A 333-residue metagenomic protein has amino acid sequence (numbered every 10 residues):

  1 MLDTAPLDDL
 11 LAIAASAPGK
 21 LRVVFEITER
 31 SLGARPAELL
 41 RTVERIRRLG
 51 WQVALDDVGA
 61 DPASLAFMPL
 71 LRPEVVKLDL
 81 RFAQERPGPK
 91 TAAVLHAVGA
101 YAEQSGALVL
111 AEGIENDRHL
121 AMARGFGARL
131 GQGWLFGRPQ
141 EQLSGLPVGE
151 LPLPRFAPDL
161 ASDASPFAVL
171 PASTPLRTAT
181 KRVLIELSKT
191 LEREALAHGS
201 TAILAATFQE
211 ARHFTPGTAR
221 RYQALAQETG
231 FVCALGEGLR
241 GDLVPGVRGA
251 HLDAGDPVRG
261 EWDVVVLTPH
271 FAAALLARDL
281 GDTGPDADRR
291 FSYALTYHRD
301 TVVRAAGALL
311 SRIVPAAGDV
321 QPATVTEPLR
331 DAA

Functional and structural regions predicted by a protein language model:
M1-E38: Catalytic core of bacterial c-di-GMP phosphodiesterases, primarily the EAL and HD-GYP domains, capturing alpha-helical
M1-T4, R30-A34, R81-E85, T207-P216 (+1 more regions): Short acidic, S/G/P-rich loop/turn micro-motifs used as interaction or catalytic elements
P6-L11, E38-R41, K90-H96, R220: Charged helix-capping and loop-helix junction motifs
A14-A15, L40-G50, H96-E103, A226: Surface-exposed amphipathic alpha-helices with a cationic face
A17-K20, L70, G125-A128, H198 (+1 more regions): Alpha-helix termination/capping residues and helix-transition junctions
R22-F25, W51-L55, V75-V76, G106-V109 (+3 more regions): Hydrophobic beta-strand segments of well-ordered beta-sheets in folded domains
E26-G33, Q52, V58-R193, G307-S311 (+2 more regions): EAL-family c-di-GMP phosphodiesterase catalytic domain
V148-L151, R155-A333: Non-catalytic regulatory/interaction regions at protein termini and inter-domain linkers
